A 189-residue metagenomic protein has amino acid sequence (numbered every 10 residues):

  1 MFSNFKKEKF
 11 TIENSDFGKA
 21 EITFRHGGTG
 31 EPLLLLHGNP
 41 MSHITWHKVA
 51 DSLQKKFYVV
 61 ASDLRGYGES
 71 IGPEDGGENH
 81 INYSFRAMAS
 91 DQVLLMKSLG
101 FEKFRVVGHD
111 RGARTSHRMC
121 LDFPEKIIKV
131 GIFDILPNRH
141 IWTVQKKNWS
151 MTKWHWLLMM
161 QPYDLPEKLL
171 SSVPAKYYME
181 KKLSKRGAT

Functional and structural regions predicted by a protein language model:
F2-N14, I22-F24, T29-P32, Y67-V107 (+1 more regions): Flexible "cap/lid" subdomain of the alpha/beta-hydrolase fold that forms the substrate-access gate
S15-G18, M41: Short gly/ser/thr-rich secondary-structure transition/capping motifs
E31, P40-K48, V59: Serine-hydrolase catalytic-loop signature spanning alpha/beta hydrolases and amidase-signature enzymes
G38, D63, D110: Catalytic nucleophile serine of serine hydrolases, specifically the conserved "nucleophile elbow" pentapeptide
K48-D51, K55, L121-D122: Short, well-ordered alpha-helices that flank and scaffold nucleotide-derived cofactor binding pockets
S52-D75: Conserved alpha/beta-hydrolase
